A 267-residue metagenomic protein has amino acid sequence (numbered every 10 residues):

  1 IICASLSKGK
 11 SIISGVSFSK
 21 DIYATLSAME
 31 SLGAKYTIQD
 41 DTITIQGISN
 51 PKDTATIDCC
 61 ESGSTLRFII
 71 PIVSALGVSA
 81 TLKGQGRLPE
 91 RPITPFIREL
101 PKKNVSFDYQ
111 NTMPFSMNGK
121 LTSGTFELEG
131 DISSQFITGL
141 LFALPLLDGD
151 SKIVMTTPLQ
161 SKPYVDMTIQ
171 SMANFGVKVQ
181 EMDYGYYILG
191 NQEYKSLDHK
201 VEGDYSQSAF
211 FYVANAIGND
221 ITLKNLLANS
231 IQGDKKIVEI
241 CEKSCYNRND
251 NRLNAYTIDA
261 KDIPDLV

Functional and structural regions predicted by a protein language model:
I1-V267: Short, structured segments at the rim of ligand-binding sites
